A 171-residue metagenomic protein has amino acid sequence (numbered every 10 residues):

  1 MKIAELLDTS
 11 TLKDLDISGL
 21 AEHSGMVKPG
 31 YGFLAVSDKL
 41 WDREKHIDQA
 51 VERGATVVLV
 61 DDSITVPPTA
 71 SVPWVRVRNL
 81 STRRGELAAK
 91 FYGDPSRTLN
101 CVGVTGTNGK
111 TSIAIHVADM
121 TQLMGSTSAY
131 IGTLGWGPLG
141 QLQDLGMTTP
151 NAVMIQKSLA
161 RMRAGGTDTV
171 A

Functional and structural regions predicted by a protein language model:
M1-E86, K90: N-terminal leader/targeting and accessory segments in enzymes
R84-A171: Phosphate-binding loop of NTP-binding sites
